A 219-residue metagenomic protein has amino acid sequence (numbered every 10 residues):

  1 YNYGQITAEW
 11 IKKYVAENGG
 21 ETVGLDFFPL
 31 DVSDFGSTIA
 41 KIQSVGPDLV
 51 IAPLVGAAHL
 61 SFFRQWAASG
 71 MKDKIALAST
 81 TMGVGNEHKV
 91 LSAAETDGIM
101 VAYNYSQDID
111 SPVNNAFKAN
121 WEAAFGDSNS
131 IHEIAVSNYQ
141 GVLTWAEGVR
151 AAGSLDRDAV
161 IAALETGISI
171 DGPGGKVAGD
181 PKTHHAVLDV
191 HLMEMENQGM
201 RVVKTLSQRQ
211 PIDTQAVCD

Functional and structural regions predicted by a protein language model:
Y1-D219: Extracytosolic ligand-binding ectodomains
